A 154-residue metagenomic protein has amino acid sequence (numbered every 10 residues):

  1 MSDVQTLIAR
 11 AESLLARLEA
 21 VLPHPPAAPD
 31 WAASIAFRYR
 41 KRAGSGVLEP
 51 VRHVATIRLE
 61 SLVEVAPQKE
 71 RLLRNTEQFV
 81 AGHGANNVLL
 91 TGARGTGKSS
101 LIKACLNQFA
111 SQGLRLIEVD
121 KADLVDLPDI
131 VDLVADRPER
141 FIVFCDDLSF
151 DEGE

Functional and structural regions predicted by a protein language model:
M1-P50: Interdomain "pre-motor" coupling segment immediately N-terminal to P-loop NTPase/helicase cores
S2-Q5, V47-R71: Dynamic helix-loop-helix/coil hinge segments at AAA+ ATPase domain boundaries and subdomain interfaces
I8, T56-L59, L114, F150-E154: Replace "adjacent to P-loop NTPase cores in ATP/GTP-dependent enzymes" with "adjacent to NTP-binding cores
V51-H53, E77-A85: Phosphate-binding P-loop
E64-K69, G97-K98, D123: Phosphate/oxyanion-binding active-site loops and adjacent basic polyanion-contact surfaces
P67-A81: Pre-Walker A adenine-sensing motif
G82-A104: Walker A/P-loop nucleotide-binding motif
Q108-E152: AAA+/P-loop NTPase substrate/partner-engagement loops
